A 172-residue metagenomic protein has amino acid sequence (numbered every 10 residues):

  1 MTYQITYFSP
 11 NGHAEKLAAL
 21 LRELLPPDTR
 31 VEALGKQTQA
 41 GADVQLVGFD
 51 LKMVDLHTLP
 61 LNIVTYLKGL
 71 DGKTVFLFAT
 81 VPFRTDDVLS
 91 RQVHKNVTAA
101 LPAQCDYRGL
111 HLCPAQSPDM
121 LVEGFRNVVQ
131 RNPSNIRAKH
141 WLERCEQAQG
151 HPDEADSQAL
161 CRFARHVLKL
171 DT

Functional and structural regions predicted by a protein language model:
T2-L24: N-terminal beta1-alpha1 ligand-phosphate binding loop
Y3, L24-D28, F49, M53-T172: FMN-binding flavodoxin-like domain, especially the glycine-rich phosphate-binding loop
F8-N11, K36, D50: Short, surface-exposed acidic/glycine-rich loop or hinge patches that mediate macromolecular interfaces
R30-A42: Short acidic low-complexity segments
Q45-L46: Receiver (REC) domain switch-region micro-motif
